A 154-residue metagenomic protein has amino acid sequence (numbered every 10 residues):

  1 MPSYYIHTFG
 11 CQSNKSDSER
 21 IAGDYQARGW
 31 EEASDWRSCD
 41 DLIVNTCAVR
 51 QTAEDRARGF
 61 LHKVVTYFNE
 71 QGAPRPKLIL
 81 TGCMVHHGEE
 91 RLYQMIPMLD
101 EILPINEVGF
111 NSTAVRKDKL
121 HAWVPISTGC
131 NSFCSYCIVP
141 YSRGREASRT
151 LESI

Functional and structural regions predicted by a protein language model:
M1-I154: Proteins enriched for Cys/Gly/acidic motifs involved in redox and nucleic-acid/cofactor modification
